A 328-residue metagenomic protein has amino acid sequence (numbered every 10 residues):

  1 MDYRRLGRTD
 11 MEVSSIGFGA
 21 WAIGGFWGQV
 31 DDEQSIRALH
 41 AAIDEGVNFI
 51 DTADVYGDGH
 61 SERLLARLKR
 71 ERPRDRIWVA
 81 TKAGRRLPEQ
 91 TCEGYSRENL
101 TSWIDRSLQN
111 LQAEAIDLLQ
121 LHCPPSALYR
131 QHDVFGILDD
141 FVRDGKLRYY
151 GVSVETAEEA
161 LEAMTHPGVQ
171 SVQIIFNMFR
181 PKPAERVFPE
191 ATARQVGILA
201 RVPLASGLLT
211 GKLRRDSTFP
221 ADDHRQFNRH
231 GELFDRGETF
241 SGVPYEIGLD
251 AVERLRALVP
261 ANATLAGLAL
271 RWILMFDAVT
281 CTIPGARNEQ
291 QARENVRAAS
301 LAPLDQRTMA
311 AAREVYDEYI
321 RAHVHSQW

Functional and structural regions predicted by a protein language model:
M1-I77: N-terminal binding-site loop/beta-alpha segment at the start of enzyme catalytic domains that lines or forms
R8-D10, A66-W78, L108-Q112, V142 (+1 more regions): Acidic (Asp/Glu)-rich catalytic clusters
W21-E33, R86-T101, S126-A127: Active-site mouth loops of central-metabolism enzymes
G28-Q29, A53-E62, L87, S126-R130 (+1 more regions): Acidic-and-aromatic substrate-binding clefts and catalytic sites of carbohydrate-active enzymes
Q29-A42, Y95-L111, E155-E162: Short, acidic/polar
R72-R97, H122: Structural motif corresponding to the early beta-alpha repeats
L108-A127: Active-site groove signature of glycoside hydrolases
P124-D317, Q327: Beta/alpha (TIM)-barrel catalytic core signal, keyed to glycine-rich beta->alpha loops juxtaposed to Asp/Glu that bind
